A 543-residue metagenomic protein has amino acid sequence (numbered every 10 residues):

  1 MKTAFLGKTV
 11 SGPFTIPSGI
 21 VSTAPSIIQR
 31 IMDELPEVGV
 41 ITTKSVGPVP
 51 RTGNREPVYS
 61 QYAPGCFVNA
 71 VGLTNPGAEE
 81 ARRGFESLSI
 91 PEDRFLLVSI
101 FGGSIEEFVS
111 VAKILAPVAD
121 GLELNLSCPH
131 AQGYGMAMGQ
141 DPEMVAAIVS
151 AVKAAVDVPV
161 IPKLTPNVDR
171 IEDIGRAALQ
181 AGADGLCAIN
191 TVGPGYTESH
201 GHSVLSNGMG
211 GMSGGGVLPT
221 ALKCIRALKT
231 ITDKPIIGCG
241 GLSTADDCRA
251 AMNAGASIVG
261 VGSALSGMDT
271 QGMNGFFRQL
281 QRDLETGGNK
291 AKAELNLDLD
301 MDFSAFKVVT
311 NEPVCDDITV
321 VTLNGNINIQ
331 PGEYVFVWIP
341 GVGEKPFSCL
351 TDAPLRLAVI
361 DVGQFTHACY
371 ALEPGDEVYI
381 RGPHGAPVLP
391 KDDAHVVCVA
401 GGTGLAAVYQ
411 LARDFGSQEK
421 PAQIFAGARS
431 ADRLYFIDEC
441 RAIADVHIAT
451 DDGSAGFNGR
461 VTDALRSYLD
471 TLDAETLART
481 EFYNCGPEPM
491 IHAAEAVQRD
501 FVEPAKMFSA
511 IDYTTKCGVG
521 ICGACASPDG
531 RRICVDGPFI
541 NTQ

Functional and structural regions predicted by a protein language model:
M1-L96, G102-G103, D283: N-terminal capping/small domains of soluble enzymes
S26-D33, E106-L115, V168-A181, T230-T232 (+2 more regions): Catalytic cores of alpha/beta
T43-P48, L126-C128, Q132, G185-G195 (+2 more regions): Glycine-rich phosphate-binding active-site loops on the catalytic face of alpha/beta enzymes
N54-P64, T197-G210, M252-N253, I258 (+2 more regions): C-terminal helical cap(s) of enzyme catalytic domains, especially alpha/beta-barrels
F67-A70, N75, P129-E143, I174-K234 (+2 more regions): Glycine/Thr-rich beta-alpha phosphate-binding loop at enzyme active sites
D300-D376: Ferredoxin-reductase
Q364-T515: FNR/FR-type flavoprotein reductase catalytic core
A407, E488-P489, D512-P538: Local cysteine-cluster metal-coordination motifs and their immediate loop/turn environment, predominantly Fe-S cluster
